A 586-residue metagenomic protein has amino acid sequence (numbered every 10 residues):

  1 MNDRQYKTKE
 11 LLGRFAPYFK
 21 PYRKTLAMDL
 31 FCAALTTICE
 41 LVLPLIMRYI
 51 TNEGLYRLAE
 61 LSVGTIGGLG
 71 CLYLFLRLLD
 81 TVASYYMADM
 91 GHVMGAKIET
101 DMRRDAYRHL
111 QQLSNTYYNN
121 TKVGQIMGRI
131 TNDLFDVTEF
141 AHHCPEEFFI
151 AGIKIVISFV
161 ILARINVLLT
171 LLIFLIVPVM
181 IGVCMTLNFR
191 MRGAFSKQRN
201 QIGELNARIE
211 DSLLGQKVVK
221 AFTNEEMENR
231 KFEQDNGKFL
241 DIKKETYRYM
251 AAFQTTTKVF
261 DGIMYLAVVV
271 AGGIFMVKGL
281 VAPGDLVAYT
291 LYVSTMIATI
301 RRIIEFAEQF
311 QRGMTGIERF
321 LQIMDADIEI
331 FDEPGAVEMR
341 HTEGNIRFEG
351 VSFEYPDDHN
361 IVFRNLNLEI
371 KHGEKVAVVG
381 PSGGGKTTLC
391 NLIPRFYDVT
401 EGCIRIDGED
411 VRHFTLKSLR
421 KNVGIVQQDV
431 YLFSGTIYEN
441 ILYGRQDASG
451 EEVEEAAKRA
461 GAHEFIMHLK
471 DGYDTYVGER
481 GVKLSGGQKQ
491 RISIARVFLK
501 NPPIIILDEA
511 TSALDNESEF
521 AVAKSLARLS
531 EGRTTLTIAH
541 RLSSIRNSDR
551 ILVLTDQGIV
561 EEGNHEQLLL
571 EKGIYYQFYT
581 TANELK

Functional and structural regions predicted by a protein language model:
N2-Q5, A96, R104-G128, N132-L134 (+6 more regions): Short intracellular "coupling" helices and adjacent cytoplasmic loop segments at the cytosolic face of multi-pass
L11, F19, M87, G91-G95 (+2 more regions): Juxtamembrane loop-to-helix connectors within ABC transporter transmembrane domains
R23-K24, N115-T116, N132-A141, P145 (+10 more regions): An intracellular "coupling" helix at the cytosolic face of ABC transporter transmembrane type-1 domains
L26-Y86, A163-L168, G279-P283: Transmembrane helix-loop-helix hairpins at lipid-water interfaces of multipass membrane proteins, especially the type-1
F31, C39, L43, A83 (+3 more regions): Hydrophobic alpha-helical transmembrane segments of ABC transporter permease domains
F31-C32, L76-G95, E146-I153, F174-Q198 (+5 more regions): Alpha-helical transmembrane segments of multi-pass membrane proteins
Y56-R57, S62-G68, I161-L175, Y249-E318 (+1 more regions): Helix-loop-helix
D332, M339-K586: ABC-type nucleotide-binding domain
